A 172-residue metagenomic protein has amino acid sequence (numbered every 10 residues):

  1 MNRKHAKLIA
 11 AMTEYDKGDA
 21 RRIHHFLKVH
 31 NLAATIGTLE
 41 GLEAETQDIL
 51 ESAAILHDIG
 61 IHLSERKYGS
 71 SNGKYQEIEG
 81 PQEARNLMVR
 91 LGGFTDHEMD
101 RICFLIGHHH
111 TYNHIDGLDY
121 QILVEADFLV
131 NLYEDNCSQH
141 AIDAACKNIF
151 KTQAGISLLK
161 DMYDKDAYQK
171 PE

Functional and structural regions predicted by a protein language model:
N2, K17-L27, N31-E43, L56 (+1 more regions): Divalent metal-dependent phosphate-bond-processing catalytic cores, especially two-metal-ion Mg2+/Mn2+ enzymes that act
N2-A6, A20-L27, L50-A53, I78 (+1 more regions): Alpha-helix N-cap/helix-start motif at coil-to-helix transitions, marked by capping-box chemistry
K4-K28, G60-S70: Active-site flanking loop/helix segments enriched in acidic
H5-I9, H30, A34, I78-R85 (+1 more regions): An amphipathic alpha-helix signature
L42-A145: Divalent metal-dependent catalytic cores for phosphoryl transfer on phosphate-bearing substrates
